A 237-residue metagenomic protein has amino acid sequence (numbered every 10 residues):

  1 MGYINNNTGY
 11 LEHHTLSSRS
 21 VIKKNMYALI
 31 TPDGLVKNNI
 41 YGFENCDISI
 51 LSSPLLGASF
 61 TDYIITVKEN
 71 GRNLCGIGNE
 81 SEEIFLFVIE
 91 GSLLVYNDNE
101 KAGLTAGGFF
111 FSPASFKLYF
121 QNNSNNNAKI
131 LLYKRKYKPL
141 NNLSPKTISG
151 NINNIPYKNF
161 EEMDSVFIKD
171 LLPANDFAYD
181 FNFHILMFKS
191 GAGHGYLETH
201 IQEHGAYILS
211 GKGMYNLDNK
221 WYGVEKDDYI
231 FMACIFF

Functional and structural regions predicted by a protein language model:
G2-T61: An N-terminus-focused feature that recognizes amino-terminal "leader" regions
G2-T8, N123-V166: Double-stranded beta-helix
K37-G76, K158-L197, Q202-E203: A short glycine-rich, His/Asp/Glu-containing loop-to-beta-strand
C46, L56-A58, E100-K101, A114-L140 (+1 more regions): Ligand-binding loop in jelly-roll beta-barrel domains
E69, E80-D98, I201-N219: Glycine- and acidic-residue-biased ligand/ion/polar-headgroup-sensing regions
F85, D98-S115, D218-I235: Short acidic-glycine-tyrosine-enriched beta hairpin
L94-Y96, A102, F120-N122, K189 (+4 more regions): Long compositionally biased, domain-poor regions of proteins
